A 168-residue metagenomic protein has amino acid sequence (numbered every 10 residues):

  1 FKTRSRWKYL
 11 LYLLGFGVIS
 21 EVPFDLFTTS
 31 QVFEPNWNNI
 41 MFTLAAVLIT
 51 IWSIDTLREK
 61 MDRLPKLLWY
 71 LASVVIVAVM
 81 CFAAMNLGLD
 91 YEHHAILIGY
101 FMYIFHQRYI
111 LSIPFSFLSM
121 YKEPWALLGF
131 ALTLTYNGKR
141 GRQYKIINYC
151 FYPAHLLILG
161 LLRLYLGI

Functional and structural regions predicted by a protein language model:
F1-I168: Alpha-helical transmembrane segments and their immediate juxtamembrane cytosolic regions
